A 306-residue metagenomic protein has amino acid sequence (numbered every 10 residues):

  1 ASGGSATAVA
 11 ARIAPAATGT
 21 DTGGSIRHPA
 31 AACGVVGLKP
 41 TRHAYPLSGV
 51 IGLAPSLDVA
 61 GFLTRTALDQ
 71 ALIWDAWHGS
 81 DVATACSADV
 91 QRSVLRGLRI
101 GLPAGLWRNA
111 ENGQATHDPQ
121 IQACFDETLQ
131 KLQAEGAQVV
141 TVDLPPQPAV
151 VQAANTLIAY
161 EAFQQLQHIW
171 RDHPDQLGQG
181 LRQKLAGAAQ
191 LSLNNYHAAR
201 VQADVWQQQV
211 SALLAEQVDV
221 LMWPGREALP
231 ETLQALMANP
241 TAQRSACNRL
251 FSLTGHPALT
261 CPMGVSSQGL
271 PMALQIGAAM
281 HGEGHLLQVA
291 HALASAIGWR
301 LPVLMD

Functional and structural regions predicted by a protein language model:
A1-W77, S252-M263, L270-A273: Short glycine/serine-rich loop segments
I26-R27, A110-E111, E227-T232: Glycine/Thr-rich phosphate-binding loops of Rossmann-like dinucleotide-binding domains
V36-A123, P146, I297-D306: A short helix-breaking turn/cap at a secondary-structure junction
A71, W77, L191-D306: Glycine-rich, small-residue loops and helix-cap segments that act as flexible hinges at active-site edges
G97-G101, T156-Q207, S211, T260-A273: Short helix-loop capping/hinge segments that flank enzyme active sites or metal/cofactor-binding pockets
T116, V150-Y160, T232-A238: Short glycine/threonine-rich loop-to-helix capping motif typified by GTGT followed within a few residues by an Asp-Pro
P119-D143, Q167-D172, Y196-V218: Acyltransferase
Q138-A154, L185-A186: Short connector loops at secondary-structure junctions
